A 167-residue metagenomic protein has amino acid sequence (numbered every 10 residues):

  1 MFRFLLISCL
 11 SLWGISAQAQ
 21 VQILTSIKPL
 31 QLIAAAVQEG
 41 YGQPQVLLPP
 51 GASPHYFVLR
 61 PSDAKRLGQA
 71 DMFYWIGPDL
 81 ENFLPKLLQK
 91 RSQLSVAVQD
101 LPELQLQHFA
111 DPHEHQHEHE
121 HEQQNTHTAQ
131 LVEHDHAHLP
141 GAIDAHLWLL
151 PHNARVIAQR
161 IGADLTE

Functional and structural regions predicted by a protein language model:
R3-W13: Bacterial N-terminal signal peptides
G14-Q18: N-terminal signal peptide c-region/cleavage motif recognized by signal peptidases
A19-E167: Extracytoplasmic metal-acquisition and chelation regions
